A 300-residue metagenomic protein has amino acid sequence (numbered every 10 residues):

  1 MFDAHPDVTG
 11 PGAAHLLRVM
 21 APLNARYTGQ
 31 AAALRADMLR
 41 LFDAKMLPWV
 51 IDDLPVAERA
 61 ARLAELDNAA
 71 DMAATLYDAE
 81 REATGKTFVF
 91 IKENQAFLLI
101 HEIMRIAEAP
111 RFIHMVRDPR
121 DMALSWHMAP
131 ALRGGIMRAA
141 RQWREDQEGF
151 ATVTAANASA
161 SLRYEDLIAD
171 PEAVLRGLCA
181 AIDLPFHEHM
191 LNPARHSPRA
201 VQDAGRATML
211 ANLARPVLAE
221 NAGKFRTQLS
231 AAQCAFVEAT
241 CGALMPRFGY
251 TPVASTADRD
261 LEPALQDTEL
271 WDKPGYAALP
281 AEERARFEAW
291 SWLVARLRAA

Functional and structural regions predicted by a protein language model:
M1-V8: A conserved segment at the C-terminal end of the G1
D7, R26, A131-L132, H196-R199 (+1 more regions): Residue-level marker of structural boundaries
T9-I91, A96-F97: PAPS-dependent sulfation machinery
L63-A70, E93, A140, I168 (+2 more regions): Generic detection of long, well-ordered alpha-helical segments
Y77-P216: PAPS-dependent sulfotransferase catalytic domain
H127, A151, A180, L184-A300: PAPS-dependent sulfotransferases, especially Golgi type II membrane carbohydrate sulfotransferases
